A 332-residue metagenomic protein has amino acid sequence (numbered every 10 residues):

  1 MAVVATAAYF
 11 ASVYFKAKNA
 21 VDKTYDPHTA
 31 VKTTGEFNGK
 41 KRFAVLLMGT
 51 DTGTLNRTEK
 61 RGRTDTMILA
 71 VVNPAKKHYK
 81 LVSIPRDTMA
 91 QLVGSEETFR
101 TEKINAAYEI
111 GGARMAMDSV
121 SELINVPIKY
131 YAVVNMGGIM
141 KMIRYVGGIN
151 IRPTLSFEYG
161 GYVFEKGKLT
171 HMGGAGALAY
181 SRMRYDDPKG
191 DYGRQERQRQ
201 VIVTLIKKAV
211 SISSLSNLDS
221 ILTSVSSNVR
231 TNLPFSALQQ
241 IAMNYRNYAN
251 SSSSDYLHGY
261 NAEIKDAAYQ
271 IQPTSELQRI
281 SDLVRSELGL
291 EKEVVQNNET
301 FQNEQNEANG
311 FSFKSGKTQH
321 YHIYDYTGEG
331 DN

Functional and structural regions predicted by a protein language model:
M1, A5-N332: Non-catalytic, solvent-exposed segments at the cell envelope interface
